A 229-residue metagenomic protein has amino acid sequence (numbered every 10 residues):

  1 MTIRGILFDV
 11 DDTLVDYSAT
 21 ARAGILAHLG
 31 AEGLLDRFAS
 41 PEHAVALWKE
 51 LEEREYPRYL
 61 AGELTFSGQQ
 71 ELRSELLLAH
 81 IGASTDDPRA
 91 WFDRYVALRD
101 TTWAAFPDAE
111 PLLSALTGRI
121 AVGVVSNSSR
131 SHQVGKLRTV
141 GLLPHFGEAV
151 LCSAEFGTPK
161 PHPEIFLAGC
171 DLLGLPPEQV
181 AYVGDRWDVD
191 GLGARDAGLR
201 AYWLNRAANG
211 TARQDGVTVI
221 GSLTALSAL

Functional and structural regions predicted by a protein language model:
M1-I6, S18-A19, S114, V125-L229: Asp-based, Mg2+/Mn2+-dependent phosphohydrolase catalytic module
T2-P107: N-terminal helical cap/lid subdomain that shapes the substrate entry/recognition surface in HAD-like hydrolases
L60, A121, Y182: Short glycine/serine/threonine-biased micro-segments
T65, W103, V124, A181-Y182: Residue-level marker of alpha-helix boundaries and capping positions
D108-R119: Catalytic-core regions built around general acid/base machinery
R119-I120, G198: Glycine-centered short loops/turns at secondary-structure junctions
